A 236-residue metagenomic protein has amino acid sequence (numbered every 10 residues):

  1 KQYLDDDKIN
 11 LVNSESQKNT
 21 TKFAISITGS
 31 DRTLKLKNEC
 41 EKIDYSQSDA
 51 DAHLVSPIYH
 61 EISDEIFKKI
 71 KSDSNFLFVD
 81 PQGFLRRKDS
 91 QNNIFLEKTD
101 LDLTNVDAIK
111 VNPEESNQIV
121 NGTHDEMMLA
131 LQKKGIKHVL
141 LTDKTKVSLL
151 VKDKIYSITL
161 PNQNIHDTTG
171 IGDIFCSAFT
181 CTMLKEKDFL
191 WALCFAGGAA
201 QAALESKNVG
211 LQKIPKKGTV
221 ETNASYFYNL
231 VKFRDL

Functional and structural regions predicted by a protein language model:
K1-F76, V220-L236: Conserved N-terminal subdomain of the carbohydrate kinase-like
S16-K18, P81-F84, L160-I165: Short, acidic/turn-prone active-site loops that include or flank metal/cofactor- and phosphate-binding residues
K22-A24, R86-Q91, I165-G170: Short, charged, surface-exposed secondary-structure boundary motifs
A52-L54, F78, K110, L140: Structural motif
I62-I70, E126-A130, W191: A short acidic, amphipathic alpha-helical/loop segment
G83-S157: Conserved phosphate/ATP/ADP-binding segment of small-molecule kinases
H138, N162-L230: Conserved post-catalytic alpha-helical subdomain immediately downstream of the catalytic base and nucleotide-binding
